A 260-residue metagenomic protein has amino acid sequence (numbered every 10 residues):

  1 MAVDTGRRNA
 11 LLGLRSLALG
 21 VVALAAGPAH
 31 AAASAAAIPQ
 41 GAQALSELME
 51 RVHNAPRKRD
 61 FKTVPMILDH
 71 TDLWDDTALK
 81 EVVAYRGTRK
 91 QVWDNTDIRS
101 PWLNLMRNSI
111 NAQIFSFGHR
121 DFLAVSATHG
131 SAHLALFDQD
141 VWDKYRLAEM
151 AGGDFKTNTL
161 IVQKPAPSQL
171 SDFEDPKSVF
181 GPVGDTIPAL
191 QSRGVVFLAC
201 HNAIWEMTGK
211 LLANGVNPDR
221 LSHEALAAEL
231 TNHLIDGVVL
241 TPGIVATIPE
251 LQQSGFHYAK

Functional and structural regions predicted by a protein language model:
M1-G20: N-terminal secretory signal peptides and thylakoid transit peptides that target proteins across membranes
L24-D75, E81-V82: C-terminal segment of N-terminal export signals and the immediately downstream linker at the start of the mature
L79-T96: Acidic/histidine-rich, surface-exposed loop or edge segments in extracytoplasmic proteins
I98-S100, G130-A135, F197, N202-M207 (+1 more regions): Solvent-exposed loop/turn segments at secondary-structure junctions within structured extracellular/periplasmic domains
P101-F117: Histidine-anchored nucleotide/phosphate-binding helix
H119-V141: Acidic helix-start/capping segments at beta-turn-to-alpha-helix junctions
R146-S171: A glycine-rich helix N-cap at a beta->alpha junction
L212-K260: Glycine-rich, aromatic-bearing surface loops/beta-hairpins
